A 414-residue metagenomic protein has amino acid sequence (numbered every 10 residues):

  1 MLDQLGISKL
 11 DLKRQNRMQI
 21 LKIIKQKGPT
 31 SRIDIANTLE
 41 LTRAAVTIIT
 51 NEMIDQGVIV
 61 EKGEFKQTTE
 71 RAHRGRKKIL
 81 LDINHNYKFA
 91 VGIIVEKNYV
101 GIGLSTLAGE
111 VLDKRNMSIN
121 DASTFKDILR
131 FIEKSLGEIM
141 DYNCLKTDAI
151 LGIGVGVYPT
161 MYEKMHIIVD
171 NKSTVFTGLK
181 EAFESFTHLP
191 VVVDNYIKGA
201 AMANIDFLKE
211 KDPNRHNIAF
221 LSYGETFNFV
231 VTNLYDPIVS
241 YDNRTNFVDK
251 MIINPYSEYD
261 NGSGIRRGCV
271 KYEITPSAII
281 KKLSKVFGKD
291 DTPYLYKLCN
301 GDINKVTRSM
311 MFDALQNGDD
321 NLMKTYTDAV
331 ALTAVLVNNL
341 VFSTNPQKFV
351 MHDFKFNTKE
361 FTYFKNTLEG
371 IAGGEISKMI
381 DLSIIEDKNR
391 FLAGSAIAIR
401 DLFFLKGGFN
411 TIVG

Functional and structural regions predicted by a protein language model:
M1-K62, Q67-G75, D82-K114, T124-D141 (+1 more regions): ATP-binding/phosphotransfer module of carbohydrate and carboxylate kinases, centering on a glycine-rich
E61-K88, V193-I218: Conserved phosphate-binding catalytic cores of ATP/NTP-utilizing and phosphoryl-transfer enzymes
A90-I94, I150-G154, N217-S222, N228-V230: Short glycine-aspartate micro-motif
K114, T124, E184-F186, V192-I197 (+1 more regions): Glycine/GP-enriched mid-protein hinge/lid loop-to-helix segment characteristic of carbohydrate kinases
R115-G137, D141-N143, D148-N217, F361-I371: Glycine-rich phosphate-binding loop and adjoining helix at the ATP-binding site of ATP-dependent phosphoryl-transfer
I153-Y158, Y223, F349-K355: Glycine-rich beta-strand-to-loop/alpha-helix junction loops that act as flexible
